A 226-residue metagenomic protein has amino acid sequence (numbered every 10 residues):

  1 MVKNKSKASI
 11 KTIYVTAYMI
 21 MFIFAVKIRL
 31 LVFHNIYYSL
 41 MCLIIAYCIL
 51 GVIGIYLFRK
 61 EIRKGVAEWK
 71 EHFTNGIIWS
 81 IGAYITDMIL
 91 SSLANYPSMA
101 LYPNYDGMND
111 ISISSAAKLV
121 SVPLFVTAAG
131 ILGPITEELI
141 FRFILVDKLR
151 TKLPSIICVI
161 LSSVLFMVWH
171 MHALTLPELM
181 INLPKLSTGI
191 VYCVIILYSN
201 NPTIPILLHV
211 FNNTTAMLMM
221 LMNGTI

Functional and structural regions predicted by a protein language model:
M1-K7: Short, Lys/Arg-rich, polar N-terminal cytosolic tail immediately upstream of the first transmembrane signal-anchor
K7-A25, W79-I85, V159-S163: Alpha-helical transmembrane segments
I10-E61, G107-I111: Alpha-helical transmembrane segments in multi-pass membrane proteins
M21-L43, S98-Y102, L176-P177, L218-I226: Juxtamembrane/transmembrane-helix boundary motifs at the membrane-water interface
M21-V26, A46-G54, A83-A94, S162 (+2 more regions): Alpha-helical transmembrane segments of multipass membrane proteins
H34, I62-G133, T151, L221 (+1 more regions): Juxtamembrane helix-loop-helix connectors linking adjacent transmembrane helices in multi-pass membrane enzymes
G54-T74, L145, I204: Cytoplasmic juxtamembrane interface segments
S92, K118-I226: Transmembrane helix-loop-helix hairpins at the membrane interface of multi-pass integral membrane proteins
